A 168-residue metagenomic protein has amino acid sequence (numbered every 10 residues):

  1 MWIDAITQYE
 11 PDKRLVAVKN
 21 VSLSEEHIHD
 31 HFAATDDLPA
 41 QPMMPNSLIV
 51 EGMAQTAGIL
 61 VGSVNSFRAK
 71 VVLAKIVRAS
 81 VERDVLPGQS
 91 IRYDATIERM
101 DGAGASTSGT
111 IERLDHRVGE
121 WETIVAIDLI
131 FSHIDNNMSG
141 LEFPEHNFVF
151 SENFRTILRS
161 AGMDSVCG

Functional and structural regions predicted by a protein language model:
M1-M44: Catalytic strand-loop segment that frames the active site of acyl-thioester-processing enzymes
D4-T7, V77, E82, T96-E98 (+1 more regions): Conserved positions in beta-strands of structured domains
D36-P42, M53, N65-R68: Helix-adjacent hinge/juxtasegments
M44, V61-N65, E122, D164: Basic, Gly/Ser/Thr-rich N-terminal segments that form RNA-phosphate-binding interfaces in CRISPR RAMP
M44-P45, I49-V61: Active-site- and interface-proximal helix/loop "cap" or "latch" segments in soluble metabolic and energy-transducing
T56-D94, A126-D128: Hydrophobic beta-strand-centered segment that forms part of the acyl-chain substrate-binding groove
L86-P87, T96-G168: HotDog/MaoC-like acyl-thioester-processing domains
